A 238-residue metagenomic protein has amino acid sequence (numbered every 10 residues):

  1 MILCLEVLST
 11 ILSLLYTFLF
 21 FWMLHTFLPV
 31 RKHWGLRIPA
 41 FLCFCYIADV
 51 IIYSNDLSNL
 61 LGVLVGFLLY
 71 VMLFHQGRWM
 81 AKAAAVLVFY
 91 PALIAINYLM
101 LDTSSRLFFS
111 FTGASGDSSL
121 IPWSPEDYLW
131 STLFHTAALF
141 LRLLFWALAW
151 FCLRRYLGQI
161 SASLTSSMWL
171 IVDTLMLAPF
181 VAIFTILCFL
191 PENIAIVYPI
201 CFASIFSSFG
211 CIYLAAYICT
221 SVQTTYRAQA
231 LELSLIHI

Functional and structural regions predicted by a protein language model:
I2-L3, G66, G210, Y217: Generic signal for short, ordered secondary-structure residues within or immediately flanking folded domains
I2-T10: Charge-rich amphipathic alpha-helical interaction elements
L8, S54-N55, P199, A203-S204: Mixed-charge, polar/low-complexity N-terminal
T10, L14-G35, D49-T174, T185-N193: Juxtamembrane segments at transmembrane-helix boundaries in multi-pass signal-transduction membrane proteins
L12, A40, D173-L175, C201-I205: Hydrophobic H-region at the start of alpha-helical membrane spans
Y16, R37-C45, M176-A178: Alpha-helical transmembrane segments
L148-L164, I183-L233: Juxtamembrane or sensor-core-proximal signal-transducing alpha helices that couple sensory domains to cytosolic
I236-I238: Conserved small/polar residues in nucleotide/adenosyl-binding loops
